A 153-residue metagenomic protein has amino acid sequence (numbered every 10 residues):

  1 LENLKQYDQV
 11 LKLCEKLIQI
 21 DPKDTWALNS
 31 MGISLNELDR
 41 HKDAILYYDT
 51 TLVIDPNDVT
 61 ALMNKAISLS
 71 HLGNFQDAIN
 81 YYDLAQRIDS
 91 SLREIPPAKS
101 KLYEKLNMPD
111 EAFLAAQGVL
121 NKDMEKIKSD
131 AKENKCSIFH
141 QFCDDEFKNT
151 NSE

Functional and structural regions predicted by a protein language model:
K105-E153: Terminal, low-structured helical/coil segments at or just beyond the last alpha-helical repeat
